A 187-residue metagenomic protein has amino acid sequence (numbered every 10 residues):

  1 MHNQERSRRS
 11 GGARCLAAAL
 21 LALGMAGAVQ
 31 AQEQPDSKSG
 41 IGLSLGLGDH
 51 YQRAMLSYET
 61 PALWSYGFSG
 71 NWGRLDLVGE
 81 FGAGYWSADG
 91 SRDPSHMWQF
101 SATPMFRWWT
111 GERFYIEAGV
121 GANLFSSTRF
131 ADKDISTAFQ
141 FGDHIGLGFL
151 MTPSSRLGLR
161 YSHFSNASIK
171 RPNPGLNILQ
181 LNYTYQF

Functional and structural regions predicted by a protein language model:
M1-P35: Cleavable N-terminal export/targeting peptides
Q30-K38, L63-L75, T110-R113, S154: Short loop/turn motifs that connect adjacent beta-strands in outer-membrane beta-barrel proteins
E33-P35, G148-F187: Predominantly the C-terminal beta-signal and adjacent terminal strand-loop region of outer-membrane beta-barrel
S37, H50-L56, H96-F100, T137-D143 (+1 more regions): Residues that define the transmembrane beta-barrel architecture of outer-membrane proteins
S39-L45, L77-F81, I116-V120, L157-L159 (+1 more regions): Membrane-embedded beta-strand positions of outer-membrane beta-barrel proteins
L43-L45, L56-W64, A83, A102-T110 (+3 more regions): Residues on the lipid-exposed face of transmembrane beta-strands in outer-membrane beta-barrel proteins
L43-S44, D89-R92, R129-K133, N166-K170: Extracellular loop and loop/strand-boundary signature of outer-membrane beta-barrel proteins
L45-Y51, T60-A62, F81-S87, A122-S126 (+2 more regions): Transmembrane beta-strands of outer-membrane beta-barrel pores
